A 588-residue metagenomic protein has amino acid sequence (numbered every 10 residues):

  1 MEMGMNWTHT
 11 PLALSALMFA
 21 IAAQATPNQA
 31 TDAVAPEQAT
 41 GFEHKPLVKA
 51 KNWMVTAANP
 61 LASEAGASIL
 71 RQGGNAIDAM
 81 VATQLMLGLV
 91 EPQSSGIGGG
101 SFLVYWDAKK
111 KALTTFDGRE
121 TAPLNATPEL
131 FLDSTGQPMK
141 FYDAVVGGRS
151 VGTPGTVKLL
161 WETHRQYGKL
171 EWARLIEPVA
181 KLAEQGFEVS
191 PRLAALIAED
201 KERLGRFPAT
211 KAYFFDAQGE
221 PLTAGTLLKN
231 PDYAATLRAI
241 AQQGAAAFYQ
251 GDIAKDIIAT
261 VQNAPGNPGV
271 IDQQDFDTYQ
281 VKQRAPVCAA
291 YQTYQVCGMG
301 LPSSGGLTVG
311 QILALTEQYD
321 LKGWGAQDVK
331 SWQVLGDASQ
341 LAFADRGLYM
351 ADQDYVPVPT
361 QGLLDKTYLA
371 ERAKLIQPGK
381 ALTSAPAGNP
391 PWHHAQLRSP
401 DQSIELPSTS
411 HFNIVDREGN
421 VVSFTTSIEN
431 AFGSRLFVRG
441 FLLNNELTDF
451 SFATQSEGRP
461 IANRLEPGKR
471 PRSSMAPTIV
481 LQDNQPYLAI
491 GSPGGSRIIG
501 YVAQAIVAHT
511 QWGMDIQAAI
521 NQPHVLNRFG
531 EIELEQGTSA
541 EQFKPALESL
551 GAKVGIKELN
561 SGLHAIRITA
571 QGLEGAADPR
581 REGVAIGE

Functional and structural regions predicted by a protein language model:
E2-L12: Bacterial N-terminal signal peptides that target proteins for export
A20-A25: N-terminal signal peptide c-region/cleavage motif recognized by signal peptidases
T26-E64, S68, A76-Q243, F248-Q250 (+3 more regions): Noncatalytic scaffold domains of N-terminal-nucleophile
A33, Q318-S427, D578: Internal maturation/activation junctions in enzymes
L89-G96, G100-T115, N267-D272, N420-N484 (+3 more regions): Active-site rim segments in enzyme catalytic domains, especially the processed small/beta chain of N-terminal
Q283, L406-T409, S473-M475: Short, small/polar residue-rich loop motifs at catalytic or cofactor-binding pockets
E418, G468-R470, V502, Q511-E558: Extended C-terminal subregions enriched in glycine
